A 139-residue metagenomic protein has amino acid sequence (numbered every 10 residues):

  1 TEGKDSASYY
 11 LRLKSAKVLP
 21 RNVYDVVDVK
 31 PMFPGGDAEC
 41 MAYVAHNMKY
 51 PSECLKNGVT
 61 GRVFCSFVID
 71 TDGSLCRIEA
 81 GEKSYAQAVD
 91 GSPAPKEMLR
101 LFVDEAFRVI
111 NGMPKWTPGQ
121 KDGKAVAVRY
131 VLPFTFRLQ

Functional and structural regions predicted by a protein language model:
T1-Q139: Charge-biased low-complexity segments
